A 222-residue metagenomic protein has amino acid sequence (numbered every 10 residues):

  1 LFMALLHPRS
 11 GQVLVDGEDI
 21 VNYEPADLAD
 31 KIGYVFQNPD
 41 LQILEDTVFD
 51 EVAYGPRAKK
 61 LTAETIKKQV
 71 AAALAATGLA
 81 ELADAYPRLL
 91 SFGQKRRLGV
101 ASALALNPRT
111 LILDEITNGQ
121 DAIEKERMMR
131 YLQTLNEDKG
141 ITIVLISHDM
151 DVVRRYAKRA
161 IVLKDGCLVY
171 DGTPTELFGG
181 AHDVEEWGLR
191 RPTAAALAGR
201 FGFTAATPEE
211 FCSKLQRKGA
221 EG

Functional and structural regions predicted by a protein language model:
M3: Helix-to-loop junction immediately C-terminal to a conserved catalytic motif
G11-D19, L28: Conserved ABC transporter NBD signature motif
E64-L82: Conserved ABC ATPase "signature" region
Y86-L90, Q94: Conserved ABC ATPase signature
N107: Conserved catalytic motifs of ABC-family nucleotide-binding domains
L111-D114: Catalytic Walker B motif of ABC-type/P-loop ATPase nucleotide-binding domains
D165-G166: Conserved ABC ATPase "signature" C-loop
